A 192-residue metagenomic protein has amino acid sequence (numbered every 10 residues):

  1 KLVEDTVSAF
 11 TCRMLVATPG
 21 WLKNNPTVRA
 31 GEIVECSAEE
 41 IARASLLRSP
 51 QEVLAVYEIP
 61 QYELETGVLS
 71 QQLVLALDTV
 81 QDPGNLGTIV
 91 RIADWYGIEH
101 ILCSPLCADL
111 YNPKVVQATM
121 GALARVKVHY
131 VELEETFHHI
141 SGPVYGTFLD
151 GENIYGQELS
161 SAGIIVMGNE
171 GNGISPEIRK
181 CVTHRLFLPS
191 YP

Functional and structural regions predicted by a protein language model:
K1-L46: N-terminal positively charged helical leader segments and presequences
S8, Q61-E152: RNA substrate-binding interface of SAM-dependent RNA methyltransferases
T18-K23, L133-E134, L149-G151, G171-N172: Short, polar loop motifs at secondary-structure junctions
K23-N24, D109-V115, N172-I178: Short, glycine/polar-rich helix-capping loops at beta-to-alpha or helix-loop-helix junctions that flank or form
C36-E39, D78, S104-P105, K127 (+1 more regions): Short beta->alpha connector loops at strand-helix junctions that form conserved, small/polar/Pro-enriched
A55: Glycine-rich phosphate-binding loops that contact phosphosugars or nucleotide phosphates
G146-P192: Active-site/ligand-binding-proximal alpha/beta "capping" segment
